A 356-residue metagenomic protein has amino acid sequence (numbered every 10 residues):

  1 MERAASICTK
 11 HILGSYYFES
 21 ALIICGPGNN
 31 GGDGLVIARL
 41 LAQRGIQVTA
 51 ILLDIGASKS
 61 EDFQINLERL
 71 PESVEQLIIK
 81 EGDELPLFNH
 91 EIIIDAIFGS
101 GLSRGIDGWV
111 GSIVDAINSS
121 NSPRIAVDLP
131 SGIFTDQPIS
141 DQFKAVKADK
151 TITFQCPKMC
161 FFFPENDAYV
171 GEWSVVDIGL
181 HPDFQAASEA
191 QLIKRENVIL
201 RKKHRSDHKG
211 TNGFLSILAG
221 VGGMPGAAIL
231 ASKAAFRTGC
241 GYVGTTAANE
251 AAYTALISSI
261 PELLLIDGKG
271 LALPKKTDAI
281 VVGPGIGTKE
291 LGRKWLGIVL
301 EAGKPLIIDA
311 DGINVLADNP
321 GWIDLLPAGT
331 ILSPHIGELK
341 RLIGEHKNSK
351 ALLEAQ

Functional and structural regions predicted by a protein language model:
M1-D54, S60, A148-K150, F161-A310 (+2 more regions): Small-residue (G/A/S/T)-rich helix-start motifs and N-terminal tracts that mark the onset
V36-N118, T254-I266, G270-A272: N-terminal small/polar loop signature for handling phosphorylated ligands or for N-terminal nucleophile
H90-I92, I97-S188: Internal gly/pro-rich beta-alpha loop/helix module that stabilizes soluble enzyme cofactors or their anionic handles
